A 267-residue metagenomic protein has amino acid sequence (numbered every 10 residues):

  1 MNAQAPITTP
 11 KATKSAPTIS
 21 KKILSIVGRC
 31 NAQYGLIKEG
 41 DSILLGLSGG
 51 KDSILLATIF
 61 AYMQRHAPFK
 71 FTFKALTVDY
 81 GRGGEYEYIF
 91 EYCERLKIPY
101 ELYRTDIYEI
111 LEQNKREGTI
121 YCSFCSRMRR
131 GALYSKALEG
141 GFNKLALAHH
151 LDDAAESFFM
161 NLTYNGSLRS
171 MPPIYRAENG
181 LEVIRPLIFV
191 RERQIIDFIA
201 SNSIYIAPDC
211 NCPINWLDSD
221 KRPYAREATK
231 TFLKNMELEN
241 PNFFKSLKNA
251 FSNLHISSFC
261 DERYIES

Functional and structural regions predicted by a protein language model:
N2-Y164, P172-P173, R193-S201: ATP-dependent adenylation/nucleotidyltransferase module used to activate substrates
S15, I19, C125, L187 (+2 more regions): Catalytic cores of large soluble enzymes that bind and process phosphate-bearing ligands
S20, Y86, R130, R191-E192 (+4 more regions): A structural signal for well-ordered alpha-helical scaffolds and beta->alpha junctions
M63, N165, N202, N235-E239 (+1 more regions): Change "in soluble alpha/beta enzymes" to "in soluble alpha/beta proteins
T72-F73, D153-A228, F232-L233: Catalytic subdomain that performs nucleotidyl-dependent activation
A228-H255: An accessory alpha-helical subdomain
N249, R263-E266: Intrinsic disorder and flexible/low-complexity segments
